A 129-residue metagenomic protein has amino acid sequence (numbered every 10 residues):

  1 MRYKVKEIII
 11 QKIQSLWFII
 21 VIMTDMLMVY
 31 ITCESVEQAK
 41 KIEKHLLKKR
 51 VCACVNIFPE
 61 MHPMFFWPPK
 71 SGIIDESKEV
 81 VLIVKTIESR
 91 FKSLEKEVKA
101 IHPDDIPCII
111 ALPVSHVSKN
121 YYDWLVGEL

Functional and structural regions predicted by a protein language model:
R2-L129: Positively charged, small/polar-rich N-terminal and surface patches that mediate targeting and assembly and bind
